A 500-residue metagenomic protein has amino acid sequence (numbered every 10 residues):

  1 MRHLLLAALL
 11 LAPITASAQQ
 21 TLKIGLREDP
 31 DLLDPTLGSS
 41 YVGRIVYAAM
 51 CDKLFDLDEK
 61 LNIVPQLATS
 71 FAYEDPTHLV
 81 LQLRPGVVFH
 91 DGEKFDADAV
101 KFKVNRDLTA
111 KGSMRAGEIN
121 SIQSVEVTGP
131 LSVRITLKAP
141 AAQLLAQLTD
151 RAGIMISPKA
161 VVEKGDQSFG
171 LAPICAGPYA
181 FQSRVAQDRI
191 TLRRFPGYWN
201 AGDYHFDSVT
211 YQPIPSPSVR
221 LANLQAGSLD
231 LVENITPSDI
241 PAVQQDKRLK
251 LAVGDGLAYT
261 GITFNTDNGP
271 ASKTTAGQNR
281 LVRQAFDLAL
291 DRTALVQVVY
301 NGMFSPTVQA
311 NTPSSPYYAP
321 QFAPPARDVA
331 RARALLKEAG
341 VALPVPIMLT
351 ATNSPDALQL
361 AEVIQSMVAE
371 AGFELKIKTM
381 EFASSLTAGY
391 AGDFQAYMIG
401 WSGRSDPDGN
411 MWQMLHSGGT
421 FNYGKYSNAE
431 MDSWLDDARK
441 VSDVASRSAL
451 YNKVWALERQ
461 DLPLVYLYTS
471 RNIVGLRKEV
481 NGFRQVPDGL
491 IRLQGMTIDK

Functional and structural regions predicted by a protein language model:
K23, D96-K103, P130-T136, G177-P178 (+5 more regions): Alpha-helical secondary-structure segments
G25-D75, N105, I174-C175: N-terminal lobe/hinge region of extracytoplasmic solute-binding protein
N62, T149-D203, S208, V329-A330 (+1 more regions): Gly/Pro-rich hinge or "lid" segments in bacterial periplasmic/extracellular proteins
T69-G112, T128, R134-T136, N223 (+1 more regions): Aromatic- and charge-enriched surface segment that lines or borders ligand/interaction sites
A72, A116-A160: Surface-exposed binding/hinge segments that line and control ligand-binding clefts or catalytic entry sites
P196-A242, Q365, E374-K376: Ligand-site clamp/hinge motif
A271, S305-E338, P355-L358: Structural transition elements
L281-Q284, V296, E370, E374-S385 (+2 more regions): Extracytoplasmic/peripheral linker and loop segments enriched in polar/acidic and small residues with frequent Thr/Pro
